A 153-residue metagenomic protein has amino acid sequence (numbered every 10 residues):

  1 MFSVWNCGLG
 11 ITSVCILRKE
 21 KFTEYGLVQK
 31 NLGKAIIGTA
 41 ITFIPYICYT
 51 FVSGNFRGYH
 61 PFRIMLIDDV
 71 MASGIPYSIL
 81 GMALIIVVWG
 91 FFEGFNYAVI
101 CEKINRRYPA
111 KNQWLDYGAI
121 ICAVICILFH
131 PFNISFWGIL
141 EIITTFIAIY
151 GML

Functional and structural regions predicted by a protein language model:
M1, I64-M71, W137-A148: Non-cytosolic membrane-interface motifs at loop->transmembrane helix junctions
M1-K19, G38: Alpha-helical transmembrane segments in multi-pass membrane proteins
V4, L66-S73, D116-C122: Short, functional N-terminal and low-complexity linear motifs
N6-G10, I41-T50, E93, Y97 (+2 more regions): Alpha-helical transmembrane segments of multipass membrane proteins
C15-E20, G26-L27, N112, P131: Short, exposed beta-strand "edge-strand" segments with a Pro/Gly-rich flavor and a Y/T-containing core
I16, C48-F56, L128-F132: Structural signature of transmembrane alpha-helix termini at the membrane-water interface
T23-F92, E102, R106-R107: Juxtamembrane helix-loop-helix connectors linking adjacent transmembrane helices in multi-pass membrane enzymes
S78-L153: Transmembrane helix-loop-helix hairpins at the membrane interface of multi-pass integral membrane proteins
